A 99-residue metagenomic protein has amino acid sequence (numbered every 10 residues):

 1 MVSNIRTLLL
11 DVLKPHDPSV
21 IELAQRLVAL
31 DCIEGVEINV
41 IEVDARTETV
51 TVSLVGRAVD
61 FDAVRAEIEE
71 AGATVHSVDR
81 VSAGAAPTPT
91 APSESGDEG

Functional and structural regions predicted by a protein language model:
M1-G99: Long, contiguous binding/interaction regions
